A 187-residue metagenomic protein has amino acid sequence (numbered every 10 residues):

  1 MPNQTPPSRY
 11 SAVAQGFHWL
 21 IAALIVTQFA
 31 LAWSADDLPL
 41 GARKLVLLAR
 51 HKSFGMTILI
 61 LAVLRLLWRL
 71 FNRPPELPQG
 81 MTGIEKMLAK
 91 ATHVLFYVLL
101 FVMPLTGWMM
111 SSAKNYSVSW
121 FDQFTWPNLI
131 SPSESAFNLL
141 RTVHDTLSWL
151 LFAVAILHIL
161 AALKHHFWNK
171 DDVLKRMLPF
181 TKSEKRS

Functional and structural regions predicted by a protein language model:
M1-S187: Membrane-embedded alpha-helical bundles that constitute the cytochrome b-like, heme-associated redox core of multi-pass
